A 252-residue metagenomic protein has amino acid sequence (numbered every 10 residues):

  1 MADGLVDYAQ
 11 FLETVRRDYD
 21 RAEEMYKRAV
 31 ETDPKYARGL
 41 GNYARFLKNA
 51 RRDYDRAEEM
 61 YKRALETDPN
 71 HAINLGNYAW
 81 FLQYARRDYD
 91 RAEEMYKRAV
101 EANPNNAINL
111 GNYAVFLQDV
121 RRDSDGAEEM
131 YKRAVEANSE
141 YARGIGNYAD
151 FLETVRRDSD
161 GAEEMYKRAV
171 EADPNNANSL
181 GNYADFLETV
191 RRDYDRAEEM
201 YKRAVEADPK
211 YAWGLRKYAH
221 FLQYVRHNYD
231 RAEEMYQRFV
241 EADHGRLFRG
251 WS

Functional and structural regions predicted by a protein language model:
D3-T14, R38-N49, I73-Y84, I108-Q118 (+4 more regions): Conserved alpha-helical positions within TPR/SEL1-like repeat arrays
Y19, Y54, Y89, D123-S124 (+3 more regions): TPR-repeat structural position
P34, P69, P104, S139 (+3 more regions): Short coil turns that delineate tetratricopeptide repeat
E233-G245: TPR/TPR-like (Sel1-like) alpha-helical repeat modules
